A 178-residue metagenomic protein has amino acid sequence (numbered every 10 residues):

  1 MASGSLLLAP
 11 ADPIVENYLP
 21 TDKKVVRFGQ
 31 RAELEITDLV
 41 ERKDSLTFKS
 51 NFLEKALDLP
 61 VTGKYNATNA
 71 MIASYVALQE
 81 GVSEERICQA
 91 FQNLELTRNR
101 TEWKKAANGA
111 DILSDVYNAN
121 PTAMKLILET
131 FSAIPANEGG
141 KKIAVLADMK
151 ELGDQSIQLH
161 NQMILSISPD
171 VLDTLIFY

Functional and structural regions predicted by a protein language model:
M1-Y18, K150-E151, Q155-N161: Flexible active-site lid/hinge loop adjacent to a nucleotide/diphosphate and Mg2+-phosphate binding pocket
A2-L6, D22-V25, G140, L172: A short helix->loop->beta-strand "cap" motif at the edges of active sites that frequently abuts
L7-L8, I112-S114, I176: Short catalytic-loop micro-motif centered on adjacent basic/acidic residues
A9, A144-L146, F177: Structural beta-sheet core signal
P10, F28-Q30, Y178: Generic beta-sheet signal
E16-A56, T97-R98: Extended acidic/charged loop-beta regions that coordinate divalent cations and stabilize anionic phosphate/carboxylate
L53-L172: Nucleotide phosphate-binding/pyrophosphate-handling subdomain across enzymes that bind or process nucleotide phosphates
